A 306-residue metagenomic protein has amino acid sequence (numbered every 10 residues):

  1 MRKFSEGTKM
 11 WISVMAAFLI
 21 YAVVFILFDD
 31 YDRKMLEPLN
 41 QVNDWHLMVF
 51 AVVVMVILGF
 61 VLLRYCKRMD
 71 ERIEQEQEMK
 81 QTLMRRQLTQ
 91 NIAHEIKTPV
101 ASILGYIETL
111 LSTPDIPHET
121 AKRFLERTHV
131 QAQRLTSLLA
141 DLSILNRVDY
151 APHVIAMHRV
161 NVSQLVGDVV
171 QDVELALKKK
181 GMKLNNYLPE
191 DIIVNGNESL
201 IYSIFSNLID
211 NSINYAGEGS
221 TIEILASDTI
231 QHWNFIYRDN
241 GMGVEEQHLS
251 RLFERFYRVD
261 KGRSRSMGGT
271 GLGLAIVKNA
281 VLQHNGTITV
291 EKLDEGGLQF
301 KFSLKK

Functional and structural regions predicted by a protein language model:
M1-D70: Alpha-helical transmembrane segments and their helix-membrane boundary motifs
L111-H118: Short acidic helix/loop segment immediately C-terminal to the autophosphorylated histidine in two-component histidine
V130-T136: Short alpha-helical segment of the dimerization/phosphotransfer core of two-component systems
A156-R159, K178, K183-I193: Conserved catalytic submotifs in the C-terminal HATPase_c
S212-I213: Short helix-loop "hinge" at the ATP-lid/N-box region of the Bergerat-fold HATPase_c
V244-R258: Short conserved segment of the HATPase_c
N285-T287: Conserved glycine-rich
